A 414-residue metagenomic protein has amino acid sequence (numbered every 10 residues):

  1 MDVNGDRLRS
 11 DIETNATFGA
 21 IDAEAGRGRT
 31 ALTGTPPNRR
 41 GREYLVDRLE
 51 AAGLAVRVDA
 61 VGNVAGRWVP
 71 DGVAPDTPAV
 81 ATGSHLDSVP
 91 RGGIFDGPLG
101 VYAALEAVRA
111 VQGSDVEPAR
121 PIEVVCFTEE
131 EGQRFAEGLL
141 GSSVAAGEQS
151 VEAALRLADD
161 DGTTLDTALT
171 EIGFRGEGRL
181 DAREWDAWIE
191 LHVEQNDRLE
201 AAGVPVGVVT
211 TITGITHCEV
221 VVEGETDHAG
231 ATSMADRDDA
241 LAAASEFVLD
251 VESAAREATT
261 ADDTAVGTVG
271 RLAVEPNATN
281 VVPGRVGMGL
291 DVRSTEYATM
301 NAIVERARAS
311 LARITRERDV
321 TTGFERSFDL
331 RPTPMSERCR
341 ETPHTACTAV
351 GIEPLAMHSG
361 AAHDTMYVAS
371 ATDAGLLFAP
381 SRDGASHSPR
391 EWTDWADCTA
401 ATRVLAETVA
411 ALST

Functional and structural regions predicted by a protein language model:
M1-G28: N-terminal hydrophobic or amphipathic helices/low-complexity stretches enriched in small/hydrophobic/Pro/Gly
L8, I21, V80-G83, P354-V404: Zn-dependent metallopeptidase/amidohydrolase metal-coordination segment
F18-D22, G162-T210, A242, V248-R256 (+2 more regions): Active-site-adjacent substrate-binding region of metalloamidase/peptidase-like peptide-processing proteins
A23-V69: A non-catalytic alpha/beta surface segment that caps or lines the substrate-entry region of metallo-dependent hydrolase
T30-T33, T268-N277, G289-D291, T321-R340 (+1 more regions): A short beta-alpha structural unit
T82, G92-E130, C218-V222, S233-A254 (+2 more regions): Alpha-helical metal-binding/catalytic segments enriched in His/Glu/Asp
E129-E130, A136-Y297: Midchain, well-structured core segments that form catalytic/ion-binding scaffolds
H228, R237-A258, A307-A309, A379-T414: His/Asp/Glu-rich mid-to-C-terminal helical/loop segments that flank catalytic regions of hydrolases
